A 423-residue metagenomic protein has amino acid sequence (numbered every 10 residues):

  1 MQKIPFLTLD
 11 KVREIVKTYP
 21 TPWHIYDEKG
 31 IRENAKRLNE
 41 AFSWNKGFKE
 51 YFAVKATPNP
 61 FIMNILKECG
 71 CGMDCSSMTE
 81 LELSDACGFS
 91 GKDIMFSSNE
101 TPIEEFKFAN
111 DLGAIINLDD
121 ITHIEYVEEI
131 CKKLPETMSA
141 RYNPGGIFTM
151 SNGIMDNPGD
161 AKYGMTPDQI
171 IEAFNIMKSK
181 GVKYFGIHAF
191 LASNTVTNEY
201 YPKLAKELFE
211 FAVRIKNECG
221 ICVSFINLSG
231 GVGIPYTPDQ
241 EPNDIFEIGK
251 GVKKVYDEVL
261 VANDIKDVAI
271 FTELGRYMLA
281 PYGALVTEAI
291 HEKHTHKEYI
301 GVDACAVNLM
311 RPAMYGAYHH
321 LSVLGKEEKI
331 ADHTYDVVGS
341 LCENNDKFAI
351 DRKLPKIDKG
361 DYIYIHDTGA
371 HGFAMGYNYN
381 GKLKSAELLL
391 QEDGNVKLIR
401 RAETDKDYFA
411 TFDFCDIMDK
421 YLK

Functional and structural regions predicted by a protein language model:
M1-E136, I171, N175-S179, K183 (+3 more regions): A charged N-terminal "starter" segment
I31, K55, S77, A109 (+6 more regions): Conserved, mostly hydrophobic/aromatic
F52, M73-S76, F96, N117-D120 (+6 more regions): General beta-strand structural signal in soluble alpha/beta enzymes
P58-F61, E82, I147-F148, S193-T197 (+5 more regions): Flexible loop/turn segments at secondary-structure boundaries
M63, D85-A86, F106-F108, V127-I130 (+6 more regions): Short acidic, glycine/serine/threonine-rich loops at helix termini
K133-I147: Glycine-rich, aromatic-flanked loop segments that form ligand/cofactor-binding clefts across common enzyme folds
P144-H291: Active-site loop/helix belt of alpha/beta enzymes
I265-K423: Charged (often Lys/Glu-rich) extended helix/loop segments that serve as interaction or gating elements
